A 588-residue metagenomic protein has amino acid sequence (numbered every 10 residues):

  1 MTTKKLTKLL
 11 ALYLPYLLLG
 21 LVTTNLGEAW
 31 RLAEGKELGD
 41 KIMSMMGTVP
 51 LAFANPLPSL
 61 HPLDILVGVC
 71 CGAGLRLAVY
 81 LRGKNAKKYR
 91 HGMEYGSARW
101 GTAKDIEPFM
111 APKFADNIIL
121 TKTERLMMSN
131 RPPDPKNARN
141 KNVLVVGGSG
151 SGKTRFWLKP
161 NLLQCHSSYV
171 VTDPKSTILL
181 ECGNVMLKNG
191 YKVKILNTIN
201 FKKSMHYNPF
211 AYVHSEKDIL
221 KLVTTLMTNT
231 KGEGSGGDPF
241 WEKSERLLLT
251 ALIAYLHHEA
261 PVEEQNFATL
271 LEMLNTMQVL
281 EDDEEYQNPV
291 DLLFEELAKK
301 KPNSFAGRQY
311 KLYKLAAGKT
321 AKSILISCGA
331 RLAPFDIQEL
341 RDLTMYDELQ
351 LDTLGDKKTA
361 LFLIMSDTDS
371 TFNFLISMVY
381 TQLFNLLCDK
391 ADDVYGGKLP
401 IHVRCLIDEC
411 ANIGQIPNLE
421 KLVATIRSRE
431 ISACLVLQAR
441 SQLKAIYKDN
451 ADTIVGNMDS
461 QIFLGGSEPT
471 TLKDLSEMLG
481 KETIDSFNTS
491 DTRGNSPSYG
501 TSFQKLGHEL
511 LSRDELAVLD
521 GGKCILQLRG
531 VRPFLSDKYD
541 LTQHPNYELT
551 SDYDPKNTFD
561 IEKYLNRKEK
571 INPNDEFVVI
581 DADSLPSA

Functional and structural regions predicted by a protein language model:
M1-S151, R155-L158, K202, K481 (+2 more regions): Basic- and hydrophobic-enriched, low-structure N-terminal and domain-boundary segments that flank ATP-binding catalytic
Y13-Y16, W30, W100, W157 (+5 more regions): A residue-identity detector for tryptophan
L21-E28, D134-I431, I446, D514-K538 (+2 more regions): P-loop NTPase motor domains
V49-N55, L63-I118, E216-L226, E272-T276 (+4 more regions): Short alpha-helical interface patches
A98-W100, R125, K141-N142, R308 (+5 more regions): General secondary-structure edge motif
K113-L120, F374-Q382, L475: Conserved long hydrophobic alpha-helices within structured protein cores
L126-P132, K231-F240, V262, D485-Q504: Low-complexity, polar-biased intrinsically disordered regions enriched in Pro/Ser/Thr/Gly
V423-I525: Conserved ATP-driven motor cores of ASCE-family P-loop NTPases powering translocation/secretion/packaging/pilus
